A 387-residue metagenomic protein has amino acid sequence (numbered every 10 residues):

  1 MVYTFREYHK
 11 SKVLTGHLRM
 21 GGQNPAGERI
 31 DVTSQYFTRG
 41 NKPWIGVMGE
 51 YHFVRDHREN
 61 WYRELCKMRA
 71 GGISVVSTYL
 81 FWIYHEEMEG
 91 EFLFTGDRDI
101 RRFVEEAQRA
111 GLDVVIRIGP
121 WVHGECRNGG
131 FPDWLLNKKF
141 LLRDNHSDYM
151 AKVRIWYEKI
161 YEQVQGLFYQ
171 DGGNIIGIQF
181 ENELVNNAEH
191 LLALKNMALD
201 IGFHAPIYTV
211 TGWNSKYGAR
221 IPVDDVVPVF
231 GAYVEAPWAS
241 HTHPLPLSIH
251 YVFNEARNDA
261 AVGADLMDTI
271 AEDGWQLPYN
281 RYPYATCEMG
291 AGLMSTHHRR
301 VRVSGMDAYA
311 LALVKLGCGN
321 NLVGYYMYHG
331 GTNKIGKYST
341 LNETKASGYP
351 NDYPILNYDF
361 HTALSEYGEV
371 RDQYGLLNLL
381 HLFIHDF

Functional and structural regions predicted by a protein language model:
M1-V75, E105: N-terminal carbohydrate-binding accessory modules
V2-K12, K138, Y149-Q165, D171-Q179 (+6 more regions): Carbohydrate-binding surfaces of carbohydrate-active enzymes
G22, G90-R98, Q108-R109, P120-D144 (+7 more regions): Aromatic- and acidic-residue-enriched segments that line the glycan-binding/catalytic groove of carbohydrate-active
V32, A219-H298, Y353, L364: Glycoside hydrolase catalytic-domain groove-lining segments
I45-G49, V76-T78, V114-I118, I176-F180 (+5 more regions): Hydrophobic faces of well-ordered beta-strands that scaffold small-molecule active sites in alpha/beta enzyme cores
G46-R58, F81-I100, L136-I155, N174-A188 (+3 more regions): The substrate-binding groove and active-site-proximal loops of carbohydrate-active enzymes, especially glycoside
N60-N128, D133, K195-D200: Aromatic-lined substrate-binding rim segments of carbohydrate-active enzymes
E183-F203, T211-N254, T296, G331-S339: Substrate-binding cleft/loops of secretory-pathway carbohydrate-active enzymes
